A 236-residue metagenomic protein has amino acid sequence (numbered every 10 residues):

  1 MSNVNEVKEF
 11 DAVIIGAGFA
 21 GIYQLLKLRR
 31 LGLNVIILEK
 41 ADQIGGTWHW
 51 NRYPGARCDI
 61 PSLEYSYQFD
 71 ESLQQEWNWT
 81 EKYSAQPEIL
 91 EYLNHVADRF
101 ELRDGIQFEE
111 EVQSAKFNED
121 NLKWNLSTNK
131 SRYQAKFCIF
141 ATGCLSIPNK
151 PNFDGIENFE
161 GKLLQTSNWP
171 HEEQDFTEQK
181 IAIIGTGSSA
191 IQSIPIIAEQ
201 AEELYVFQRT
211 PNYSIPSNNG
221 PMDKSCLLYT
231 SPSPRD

Functional and structural regions predicted by a protein language model:
M1-A12, R30, N152-S167: Extreme N-terminal leader/targeting segments of oxidoreductases
E6-G18, K180-I184: Beta1/beta-strand and adjacent pyrophosphate-binding region of the FAD-binding site in flavoprotein oxidoreductases
A12-I36, S193-P195: N-terminal Rossmann-like FAD-binding beta1-loop-alpha1 element of flavoenzymes
R30-H49, T210: Glycine-rich FAD pyrophosphate-binding loop
Q43-S66, P216-C226: Conserved N-terminal glycine-rich FAD pyrophosphate-binding loop of Rossmann-like flavoproteins
S66, S72-W79, A85-I89, T142-Q200: Glycine-rich dinucleotide-binding loop and its adjacent helix/turn
E81-T142: Feature captures the FAD/FMN-dependent oxidoreductase FAD-binding
Y229-D236: Conserved small/polar residues in nucleotide/adenosyl-binding loops
